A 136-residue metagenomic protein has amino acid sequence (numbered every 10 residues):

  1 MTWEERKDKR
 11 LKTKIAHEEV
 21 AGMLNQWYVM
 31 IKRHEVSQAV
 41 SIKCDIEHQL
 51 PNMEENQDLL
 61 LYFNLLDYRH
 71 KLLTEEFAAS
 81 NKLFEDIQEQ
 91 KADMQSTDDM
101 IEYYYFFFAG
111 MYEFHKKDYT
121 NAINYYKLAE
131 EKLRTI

Functional and structural regions predicted by a protein language model:
M1-E102, F106: Flexible inter-repeat linkers and adjacent short helices within tandem amphipathic alpha-helical repeat scaffolds
H48, L128-E131: A generic structural signal for well-ordered alpha-helical segments enriched in polar/charged residues
I101-Y103, I123-L128: Hydrophobic transmembrane helix bundles of membrane-integrated enzymes that assemble and modify cell-envelope
K116-D118: Structured catalytic cores of enzymes that bind and process phosphorylated ligands/cofactors
